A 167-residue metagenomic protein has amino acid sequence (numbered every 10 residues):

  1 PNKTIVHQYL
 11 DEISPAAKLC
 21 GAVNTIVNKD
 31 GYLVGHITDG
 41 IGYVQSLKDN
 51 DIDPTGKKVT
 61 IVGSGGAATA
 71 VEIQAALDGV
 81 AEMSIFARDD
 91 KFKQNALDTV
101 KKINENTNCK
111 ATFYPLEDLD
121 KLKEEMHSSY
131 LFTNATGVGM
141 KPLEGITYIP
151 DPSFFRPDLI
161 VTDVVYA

Functional and structural regions predicted by a protein language model:
P1-N50: Phosphate/diphosphate ligand-binding glycine-rich loop within oxidoreductases
I5-Y9, V71, A75, A96: Hydrophobic packing residues within well-ordered alpha-helices of enzyme cores
K29, I52-K58, F155-P157: Short helix-loop-beta connector
G35-I37, G56-V80, A87: Glycine-rich adenosine-cofactor-binding loop
G42-L47, D53-P54, G66, A70-V71 (+2 more regions): Active-site glycine-rich loop that binds ribose-phosphate moieties when present
G56-K57, V80-E82, S128-S129, P157-D158: A general structural motif
D78-T107: NAD(P)-binding Rossmann-fold cofactor-contacting core
C109-A167: Rossmann-like adenosine-cofactor binding region
